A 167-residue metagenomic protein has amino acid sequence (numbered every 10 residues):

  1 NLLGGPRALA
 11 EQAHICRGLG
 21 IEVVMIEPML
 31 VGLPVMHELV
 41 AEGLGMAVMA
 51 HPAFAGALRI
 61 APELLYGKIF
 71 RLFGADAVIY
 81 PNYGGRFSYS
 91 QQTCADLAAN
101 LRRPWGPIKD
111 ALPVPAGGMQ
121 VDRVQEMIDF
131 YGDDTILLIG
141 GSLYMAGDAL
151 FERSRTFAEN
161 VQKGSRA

Functional and structural regions predicted by a protein language model:
N1-G5: Aromatic-lined carbohydrate-recognition surfaces of secreted/lumenal glycan-active proteins
P6-I139, A149-E152, T156: Catalytic alpha/beta core domains of metabolic enzymes, predominantly
A146-A167: N-terminal charge/polar-biased segments
